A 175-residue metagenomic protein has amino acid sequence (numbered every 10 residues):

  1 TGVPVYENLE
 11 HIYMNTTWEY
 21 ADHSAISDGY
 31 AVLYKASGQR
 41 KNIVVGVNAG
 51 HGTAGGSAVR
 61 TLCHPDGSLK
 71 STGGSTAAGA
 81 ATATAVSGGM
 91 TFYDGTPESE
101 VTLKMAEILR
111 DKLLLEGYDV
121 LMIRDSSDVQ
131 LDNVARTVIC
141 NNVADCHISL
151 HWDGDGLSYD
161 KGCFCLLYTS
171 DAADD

Functional and structural regions predicted by a protein language model:
T1-S170, D175: Catalytic-site microenvironment of enzymes that process N-acetyl-hexosamine-containing cell-wall polysaccharides
